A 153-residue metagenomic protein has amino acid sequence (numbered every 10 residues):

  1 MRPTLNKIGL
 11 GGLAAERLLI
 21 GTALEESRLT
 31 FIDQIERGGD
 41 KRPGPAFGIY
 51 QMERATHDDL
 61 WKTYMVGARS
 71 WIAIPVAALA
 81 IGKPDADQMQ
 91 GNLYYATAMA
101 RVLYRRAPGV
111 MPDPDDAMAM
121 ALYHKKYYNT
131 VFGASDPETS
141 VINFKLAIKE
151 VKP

Functional and structural regions predicted by a protein language model:
M1-I8, L122, N129, G133 (+1 more regions): Ser/Thr/Pro-rich, acidic low-complexity intrinsically disordered regulatory segments
M1-T30: Export/targeting segments at the very N-terminus of extracytoplasmic proteins
T4-K7, E25, V102-A107, Y127-T130 (+1 more regions): Structured segments of extracytoplasmic/periplasmic soluble domains in secreted or envelope-associated proteins
L13-G21, D115-H124: Alpha-helical scaffolds flanking conserved acidic
L24-P108: Peptidoglycan-targeting cell-wall enzymes and recognition modules
E26-Q34, N129-E138: Secretory-pathway/luminal and periplasmic proteins that interact with or process carbohydrate-rich
A107-D115: Inter-helical turn/loop segments and adjacent helix faces that build the functional surface of alpha-helical bundle
E138-P153: Long, charge-rich low-complexity segments
